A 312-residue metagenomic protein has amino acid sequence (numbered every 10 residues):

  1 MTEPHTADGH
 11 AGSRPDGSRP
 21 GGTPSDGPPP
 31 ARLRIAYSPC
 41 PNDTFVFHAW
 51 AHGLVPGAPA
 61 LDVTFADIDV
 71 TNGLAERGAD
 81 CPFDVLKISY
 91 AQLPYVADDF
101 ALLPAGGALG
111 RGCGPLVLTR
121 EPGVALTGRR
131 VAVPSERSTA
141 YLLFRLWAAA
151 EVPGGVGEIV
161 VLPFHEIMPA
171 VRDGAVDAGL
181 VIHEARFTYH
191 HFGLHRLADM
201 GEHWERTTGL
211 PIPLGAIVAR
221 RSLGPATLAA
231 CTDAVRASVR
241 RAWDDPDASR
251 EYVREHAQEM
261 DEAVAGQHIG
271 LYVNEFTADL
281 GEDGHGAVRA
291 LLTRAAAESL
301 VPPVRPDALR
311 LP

Functional and structural regions predicted by a protein language model:
T2-P30, V152-G154: Intrinsically disordered, low-complexity terminal tails and inter-domain linkers enriched for S/T/G/P/D/E
P29-H52, A66, P115-E184, G286-R289: Bilobed "Venus flytrap"/periplasmic-binding protein-like clamshell domains and structurally analogous long
R34, D99-G107, R130-V131: A structural signal for short loop-to-beta-strand junctions that line the ligand-binding cleft of periplasmic/secreted
P56-V70: A short beta-strand-loop structural module common to alpha/beta enzyme folds
D67-D69, A75-P94, P163-F164, L180-F187: Beta->alpha turn/N-cap motifs
P104-V124, R206-S222: Hydrophobic/proline-rich hinge and linker segments of small-molecule sensing/allosteric domains, predominantly
P163-E255: Pocket-lining segment of extracytoplasmic ligand-binding domains
G224-R294: Secondary-structure end/capping motifs
